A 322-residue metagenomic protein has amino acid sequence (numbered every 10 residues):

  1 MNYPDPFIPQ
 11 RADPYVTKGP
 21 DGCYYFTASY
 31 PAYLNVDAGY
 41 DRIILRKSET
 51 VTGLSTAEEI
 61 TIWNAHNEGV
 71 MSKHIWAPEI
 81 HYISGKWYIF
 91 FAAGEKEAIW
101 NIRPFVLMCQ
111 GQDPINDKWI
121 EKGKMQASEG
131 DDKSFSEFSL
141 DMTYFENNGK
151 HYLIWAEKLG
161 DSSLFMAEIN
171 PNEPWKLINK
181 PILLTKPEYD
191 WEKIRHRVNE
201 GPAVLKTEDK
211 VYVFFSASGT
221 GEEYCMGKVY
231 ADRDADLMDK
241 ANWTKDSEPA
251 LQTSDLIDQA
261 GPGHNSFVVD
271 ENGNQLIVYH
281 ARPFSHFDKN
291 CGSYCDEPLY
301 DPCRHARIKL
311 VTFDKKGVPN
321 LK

Functional and structural regions predicted by a protein language model:
M1-K322: Carbohydrate-active catalytic/glycan-binding domains of CAZyme proteins, especially the secreted or lumenal ectodomains
